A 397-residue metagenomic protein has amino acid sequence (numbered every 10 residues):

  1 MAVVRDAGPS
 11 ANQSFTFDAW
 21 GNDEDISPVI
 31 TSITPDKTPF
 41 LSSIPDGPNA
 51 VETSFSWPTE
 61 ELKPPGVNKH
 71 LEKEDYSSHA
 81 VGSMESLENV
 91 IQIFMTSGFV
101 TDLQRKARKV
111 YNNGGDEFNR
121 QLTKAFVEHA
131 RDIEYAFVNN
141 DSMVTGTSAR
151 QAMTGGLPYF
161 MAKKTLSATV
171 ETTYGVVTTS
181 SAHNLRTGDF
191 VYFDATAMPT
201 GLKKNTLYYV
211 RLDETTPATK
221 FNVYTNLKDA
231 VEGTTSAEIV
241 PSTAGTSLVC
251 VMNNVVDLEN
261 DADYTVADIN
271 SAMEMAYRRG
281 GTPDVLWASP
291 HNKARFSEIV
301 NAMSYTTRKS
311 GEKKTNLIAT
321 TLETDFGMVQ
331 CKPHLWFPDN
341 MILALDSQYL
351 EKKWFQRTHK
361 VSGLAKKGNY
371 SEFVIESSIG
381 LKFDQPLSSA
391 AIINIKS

Functional and structural regions predicted by a protein language model:
A2-G175, N184-T187, T246-S397: Flexible, glycine/threonine- and acidic-rich loop/arm segments that mediate assembly and lattice contacts in viral
T165-V256: Small/polar beta-strand repeat architecture
